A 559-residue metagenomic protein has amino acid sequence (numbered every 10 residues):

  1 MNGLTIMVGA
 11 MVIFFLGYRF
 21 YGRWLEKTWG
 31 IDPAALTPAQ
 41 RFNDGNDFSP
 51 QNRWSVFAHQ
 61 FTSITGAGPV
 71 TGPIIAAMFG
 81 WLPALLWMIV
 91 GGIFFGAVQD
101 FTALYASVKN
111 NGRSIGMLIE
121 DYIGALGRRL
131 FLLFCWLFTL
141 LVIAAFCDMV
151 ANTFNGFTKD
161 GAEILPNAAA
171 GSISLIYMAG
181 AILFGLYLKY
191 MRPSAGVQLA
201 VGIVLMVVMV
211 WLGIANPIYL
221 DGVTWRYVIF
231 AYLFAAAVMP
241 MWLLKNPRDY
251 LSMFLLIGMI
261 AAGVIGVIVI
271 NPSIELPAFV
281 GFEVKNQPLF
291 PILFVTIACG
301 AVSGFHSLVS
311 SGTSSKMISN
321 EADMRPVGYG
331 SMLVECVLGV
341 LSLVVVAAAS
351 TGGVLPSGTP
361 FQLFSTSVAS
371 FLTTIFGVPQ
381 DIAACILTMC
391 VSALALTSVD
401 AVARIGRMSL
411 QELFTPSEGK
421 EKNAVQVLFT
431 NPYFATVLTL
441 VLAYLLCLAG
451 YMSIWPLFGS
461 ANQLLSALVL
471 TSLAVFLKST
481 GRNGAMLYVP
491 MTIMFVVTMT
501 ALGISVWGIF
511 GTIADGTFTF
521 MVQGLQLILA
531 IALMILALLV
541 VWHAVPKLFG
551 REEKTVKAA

Functional and structural regions predicted by a protein language model:
N2-R19, A76-A106, G116, G171-A181 (+4 more regions): Extracellular loop-to-transmembrane helix junctions
I13-V70, M253, I292, M317: Membrane-interface "cap" regions at the ends of multi-pass membrane proteins
R23-S49, I75, L85, I89 (+5 more regions): Flexible loop linkers connecting adjacent transmembrane helices in multi-pass alpha-helical membrane transporters
S49-N110, D121-A125, V142, C147-G156 (+2 more regions): Membrane-interface helix-loop-helix modules in multi-pass membrane proteins
A67-I74, G91-I93, Q99, A103 (+6 more regions): Membrane-helix boundary/coupling elements in multi-pass transport proteins
A125-L140, G330-V337, D381-A383, E412-A449: Loop-to-transmembrane helix boundary motifs in multi-pass membrane proteins
G185-Y190, V204-Y227, A235-A237, W242 (+4 more regions): Hydrophobic alpha-helical segments and their helix-loop junctions in multi-pass secondary transporters
V267-G281, L333-S367, A401: Extracellular/periplasmic helix-exit of transmembrane alpha-helices
